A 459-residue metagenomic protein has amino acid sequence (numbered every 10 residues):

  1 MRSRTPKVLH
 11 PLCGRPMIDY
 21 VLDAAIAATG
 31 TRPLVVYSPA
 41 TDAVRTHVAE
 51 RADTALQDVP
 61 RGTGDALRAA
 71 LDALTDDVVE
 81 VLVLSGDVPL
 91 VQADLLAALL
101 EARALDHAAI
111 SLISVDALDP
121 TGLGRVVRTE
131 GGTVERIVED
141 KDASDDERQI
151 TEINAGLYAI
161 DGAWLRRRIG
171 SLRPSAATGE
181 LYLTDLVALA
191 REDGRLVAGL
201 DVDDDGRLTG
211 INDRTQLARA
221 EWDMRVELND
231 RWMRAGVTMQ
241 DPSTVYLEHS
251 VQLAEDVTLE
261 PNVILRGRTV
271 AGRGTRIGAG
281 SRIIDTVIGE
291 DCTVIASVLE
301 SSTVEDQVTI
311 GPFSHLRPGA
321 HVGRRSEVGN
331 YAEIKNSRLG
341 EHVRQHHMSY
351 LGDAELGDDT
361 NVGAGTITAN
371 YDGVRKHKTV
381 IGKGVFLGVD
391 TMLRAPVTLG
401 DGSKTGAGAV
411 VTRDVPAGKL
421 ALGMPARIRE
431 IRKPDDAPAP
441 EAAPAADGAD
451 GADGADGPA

Functional and structural regions predicted by a protein language model:
P11, R15-E101: Conserved N-terminal catalytic core of the sugar/cofactor nucleotidyltransferase
I18, A70, D87, L99 (+5 more regions): Residue-level signal for inorganic ion chemistry
L22, G30-R32, H47, L71-D72 (+10 more regions): Catalytic cores of nucleotide-enabled group-transfer and carboxylate-activating enzymes in metabolic and assembly-line
V35, L82-V83, I110-I113, G199: Structural beta-sheet core signal
D42, E50, V91-A177, T184-L186 (+1 more regions): Conserved core of the sugar-phosphate nucleotidyltransferase
T151-A254: Conserved alpha/beta core of the MobA/IspD/sugar-nucleotide pyrophosphorylase nucleotidyltransferase superfamily
V245-L247, V251-A320: Acidic, glycine-rich loop-and-beta core segments that form the ion-binding/anion-interacting portion of active sites
V294-A459: Glycine-rich hexapeptide-repeat left-handed beta-helix
